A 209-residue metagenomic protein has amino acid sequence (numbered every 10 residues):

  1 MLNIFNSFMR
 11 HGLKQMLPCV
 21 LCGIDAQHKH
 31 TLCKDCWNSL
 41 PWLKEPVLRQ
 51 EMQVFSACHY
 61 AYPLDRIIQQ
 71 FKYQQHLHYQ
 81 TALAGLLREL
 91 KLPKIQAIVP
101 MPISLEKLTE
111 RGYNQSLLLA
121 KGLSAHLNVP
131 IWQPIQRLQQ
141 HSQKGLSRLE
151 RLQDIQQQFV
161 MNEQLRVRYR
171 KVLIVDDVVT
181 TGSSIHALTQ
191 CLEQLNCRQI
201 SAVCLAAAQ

Functional and structural regions predicted by a protein language model:
M1-D176, T180-Q209: Glycine-rich phosphate/pyrophosphate-handling loop used in enzymes and phosphotransfer proteins
